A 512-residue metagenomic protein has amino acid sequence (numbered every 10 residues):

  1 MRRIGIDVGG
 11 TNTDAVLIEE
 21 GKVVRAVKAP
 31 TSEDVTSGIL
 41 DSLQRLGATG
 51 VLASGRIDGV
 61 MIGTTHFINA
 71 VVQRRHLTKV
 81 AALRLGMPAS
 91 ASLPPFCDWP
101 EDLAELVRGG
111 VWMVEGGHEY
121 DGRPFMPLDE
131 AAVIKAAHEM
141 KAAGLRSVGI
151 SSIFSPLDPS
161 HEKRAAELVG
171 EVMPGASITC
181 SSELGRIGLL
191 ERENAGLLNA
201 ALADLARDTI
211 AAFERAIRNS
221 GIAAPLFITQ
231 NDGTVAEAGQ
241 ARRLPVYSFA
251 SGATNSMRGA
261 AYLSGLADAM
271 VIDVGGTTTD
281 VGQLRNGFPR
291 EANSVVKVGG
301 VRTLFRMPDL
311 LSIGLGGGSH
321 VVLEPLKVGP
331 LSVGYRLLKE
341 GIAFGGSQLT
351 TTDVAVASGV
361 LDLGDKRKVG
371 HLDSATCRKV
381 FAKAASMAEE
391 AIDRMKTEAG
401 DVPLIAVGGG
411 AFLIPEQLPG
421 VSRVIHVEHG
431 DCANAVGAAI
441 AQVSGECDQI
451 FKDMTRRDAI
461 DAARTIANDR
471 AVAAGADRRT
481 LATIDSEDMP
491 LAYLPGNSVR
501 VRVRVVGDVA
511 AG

Functional and structural regions predicted by a protein language model:
M1-G512: N-terminally biased helix-coil "hinge/interface" segments that flank
